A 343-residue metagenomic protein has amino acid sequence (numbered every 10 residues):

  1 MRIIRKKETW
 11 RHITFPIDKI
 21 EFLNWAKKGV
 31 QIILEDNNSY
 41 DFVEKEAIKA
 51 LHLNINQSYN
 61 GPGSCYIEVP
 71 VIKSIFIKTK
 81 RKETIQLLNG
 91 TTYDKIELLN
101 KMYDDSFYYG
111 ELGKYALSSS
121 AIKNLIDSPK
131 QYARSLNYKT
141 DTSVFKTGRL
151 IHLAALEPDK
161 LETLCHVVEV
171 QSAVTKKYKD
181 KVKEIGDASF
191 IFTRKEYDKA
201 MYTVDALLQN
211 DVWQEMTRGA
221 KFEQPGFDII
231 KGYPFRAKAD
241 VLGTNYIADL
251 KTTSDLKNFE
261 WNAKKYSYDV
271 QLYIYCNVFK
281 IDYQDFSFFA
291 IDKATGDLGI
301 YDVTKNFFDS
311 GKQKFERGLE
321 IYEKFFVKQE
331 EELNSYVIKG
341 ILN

Functional and structural regions predicted by a protein language model:
R2-W10, I32: A short beta-strand micro-motif
E8-W10, N37, P234, N245: Glycine-centered tight beta-turn/hairpin loop motif at sheet-sheet or coil-to-beta transitions
P16, N137-F145, W261-Y266: Short, charged/polar micro-motifs that form catalytic or ligand-binding hotspots
D18, R218-G219, Q224-Q313: Mg2+/Mn2+-dependent nuclease catalytic core
I20-F22: Intrinsically disordered, low-complexity segments enriched in glycine and mixed charged residues
K27-I77: Acidic, low-complexity, intrinsically disordered interaction modules
V30-D36, A47, R81-D94, W261 (+1 more regions): Metal-dependent nuclease catalytic regions and adjoining charged, substrate-binding loops involved in nucleic-acid end
T79-R236, K339-I341: Metal-dependent nuclease catalytic cores that hydrolyze phosphodiester bonds in DNA/RNA, characterized by
